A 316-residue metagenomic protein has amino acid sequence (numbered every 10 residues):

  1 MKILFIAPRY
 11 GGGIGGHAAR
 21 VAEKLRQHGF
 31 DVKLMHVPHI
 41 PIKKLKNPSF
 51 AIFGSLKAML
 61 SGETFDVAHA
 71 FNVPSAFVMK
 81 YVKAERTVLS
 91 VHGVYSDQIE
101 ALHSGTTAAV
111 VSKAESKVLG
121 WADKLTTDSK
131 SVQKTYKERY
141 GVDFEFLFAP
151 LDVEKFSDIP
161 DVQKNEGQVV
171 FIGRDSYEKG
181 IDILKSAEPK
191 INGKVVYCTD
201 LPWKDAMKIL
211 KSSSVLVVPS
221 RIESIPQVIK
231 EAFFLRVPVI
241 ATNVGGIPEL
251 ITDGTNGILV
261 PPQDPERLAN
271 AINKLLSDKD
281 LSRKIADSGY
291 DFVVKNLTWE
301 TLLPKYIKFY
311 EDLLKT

Functional and structural regions predicted by a protein language model:
L56, T107-L125: Membrane-proximal helix-turn-helix segments that form the acceptor-binding/catalytic region of lipid-linked
V67-H69, V82-E100, T126: Active-site proximal beta-strand in glycosyltransferases
S131, P150: Carbohydrate-associated surface elements
V162-K179, K185-E188: Conserved donor-binding/catalytic core segment of Leloir-type glycosyltransferases
R221: Aromatic "clamp/platform" in nucleotide-sugar-dependent glycosyltransferases that forms part of the donor/acceptor
P238-A241: Short hydrophobic beta-strand element within catalytic cores of glycosyltransferases and related nucleotide-activated
D253-G254, I258-P265, K274-K279: Conserved acidic donor-binding segment of nucleotide-sugar-dependent glycosyltransferases
R267, K274, L281-N296, L302-K308: A short, well-ordered alpha-helix in the C-terminal region of glycosyltransferases
